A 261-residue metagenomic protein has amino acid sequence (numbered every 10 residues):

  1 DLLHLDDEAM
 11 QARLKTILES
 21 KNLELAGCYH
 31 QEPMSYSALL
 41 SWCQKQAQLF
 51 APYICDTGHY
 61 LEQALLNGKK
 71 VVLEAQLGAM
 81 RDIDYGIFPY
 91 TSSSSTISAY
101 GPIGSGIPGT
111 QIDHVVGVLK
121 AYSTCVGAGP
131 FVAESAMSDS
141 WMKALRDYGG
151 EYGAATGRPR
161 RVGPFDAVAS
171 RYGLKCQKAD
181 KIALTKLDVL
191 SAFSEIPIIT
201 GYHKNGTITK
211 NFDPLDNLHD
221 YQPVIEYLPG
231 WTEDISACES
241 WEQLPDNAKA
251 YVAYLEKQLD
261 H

Functional and structural regions predicted by a protein language model:
D1-H261: Non-transmembrane, aqueous-exposed alpha-helical and coiled segments at domain scale
